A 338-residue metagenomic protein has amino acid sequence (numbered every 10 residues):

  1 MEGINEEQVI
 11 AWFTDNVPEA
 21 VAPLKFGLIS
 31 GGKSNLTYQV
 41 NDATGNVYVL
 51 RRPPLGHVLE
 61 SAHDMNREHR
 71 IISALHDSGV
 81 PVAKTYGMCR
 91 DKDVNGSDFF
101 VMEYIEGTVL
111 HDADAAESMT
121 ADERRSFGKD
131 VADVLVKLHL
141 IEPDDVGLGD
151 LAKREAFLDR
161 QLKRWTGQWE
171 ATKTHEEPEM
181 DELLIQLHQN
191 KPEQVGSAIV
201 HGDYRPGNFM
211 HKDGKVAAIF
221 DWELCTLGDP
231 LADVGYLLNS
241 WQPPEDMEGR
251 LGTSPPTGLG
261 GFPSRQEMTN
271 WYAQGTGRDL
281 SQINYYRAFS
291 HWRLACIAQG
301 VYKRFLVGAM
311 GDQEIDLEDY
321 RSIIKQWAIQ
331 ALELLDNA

Functional and structural regions predicted by a protein language model:
M1-A20: Juxta-kinase regulatory segment immediately upstream of eukaryotic protein kinase catalytic domains
K25-I199: ATP-binding pocket architecture of kinase catalytic cores
A152-K153, D279-S290: All-alpha amphipathic helical-bundle segments outside canonical DNA-binding/catalytic cores that form hydrophobic
A171, G252-P263, E267-D279, C296-A338: ATP/Mg2+ or Mg2+-diphosphate-binding catalytic cores that bind nucleotide phosphates or diphosphates via glycine-rich
I199-H201, P206: Catalytic-loop of the protein kinase fold
F220-C225: Activation of the activation-loop gatekeeper triad in protein kinase-fold domains
D233-P244, G249-R250: C-lobe/activation-segment region of protein kinase-like
